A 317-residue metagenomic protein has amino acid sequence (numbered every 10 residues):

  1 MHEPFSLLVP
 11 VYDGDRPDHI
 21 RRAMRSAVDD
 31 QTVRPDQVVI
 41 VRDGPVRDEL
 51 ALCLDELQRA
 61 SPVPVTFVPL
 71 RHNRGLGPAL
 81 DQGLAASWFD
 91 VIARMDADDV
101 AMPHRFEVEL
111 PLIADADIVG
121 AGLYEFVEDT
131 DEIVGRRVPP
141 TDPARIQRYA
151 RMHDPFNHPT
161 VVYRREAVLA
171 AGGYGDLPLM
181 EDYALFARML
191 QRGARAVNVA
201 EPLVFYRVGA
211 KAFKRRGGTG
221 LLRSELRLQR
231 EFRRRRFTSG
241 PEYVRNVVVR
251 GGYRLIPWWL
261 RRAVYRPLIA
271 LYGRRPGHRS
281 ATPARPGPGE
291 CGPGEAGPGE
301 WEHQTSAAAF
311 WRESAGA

Functional and structural regions predicted by a protein language model:
D15-Q31: Short, well-formed alpha-helical segments that are part of the catalytic scaffolds of diverse glycosyltransferases
V28-P69: Acidic donor-binding segment of Leloir-type glycosyltransferases
P69-S87: Glycine-rich, basic loop-to-helix element that forms the pyrophosphate-binding segment of sugar-nucleotide handling
I92: Short aromatic/hydrophobic "clamp" motif used to bind/position activated sugar donors
H104-V134: Conserved donor NDP-sugar-binding/catalytic core segment of glycosyltransferases
G122, R136-D154: Short, flexible, basic/aromatic active-site loop/helix in glycosyltransferases
L179-L185: Acidic donor-binding loop at a coil-to-helix junction in glycosyltransferase catalytic cores that engages
A194, P202, Y206-G209, R215-S239: Catalytic core of nucleotide-sugar-dependent glycosyltransferases
